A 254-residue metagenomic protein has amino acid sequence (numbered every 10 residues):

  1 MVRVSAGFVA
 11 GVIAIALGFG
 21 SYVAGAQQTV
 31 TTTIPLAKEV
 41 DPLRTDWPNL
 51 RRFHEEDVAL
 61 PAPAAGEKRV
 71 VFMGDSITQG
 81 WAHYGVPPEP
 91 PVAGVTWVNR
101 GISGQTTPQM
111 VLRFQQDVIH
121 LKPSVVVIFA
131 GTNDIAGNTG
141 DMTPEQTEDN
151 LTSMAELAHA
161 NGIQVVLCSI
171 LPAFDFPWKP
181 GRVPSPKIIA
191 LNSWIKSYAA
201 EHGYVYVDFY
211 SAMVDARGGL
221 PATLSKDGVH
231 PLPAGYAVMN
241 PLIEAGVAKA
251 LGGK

Functional and structural regions predicted by a protein language model:
M1-M73, T78-H83, P90, L121 (+1 more regions): N-terminal secretory targeting modules
R44, T96-I102: Short, basic, glycine/proline-bearing loop/turn elements
R69-V71, V98-N99, Q164: Soluble periplasmic/extracytoplasmic beta-strand elements of cell-envelope proteins
M73, R100, V207-F209: Hydrophobic residues at beta-strand termini and immediately following loops that shape nucleotide-binding pockets
I77-T78, S103-Q105: Short active-site-proximal "capping" loops at secondary-structure junctions
H83-Y84, T139: Conserved catalytic-core motifs of eukaryotic protein kinase domains, centered on the activation segment
E89-T96, Q105, Q109-K254: Alpha-helical cap/lid subdomain in secreted, periplasmic, or secretory-pathway luminal O-acyl-processing enzymes
